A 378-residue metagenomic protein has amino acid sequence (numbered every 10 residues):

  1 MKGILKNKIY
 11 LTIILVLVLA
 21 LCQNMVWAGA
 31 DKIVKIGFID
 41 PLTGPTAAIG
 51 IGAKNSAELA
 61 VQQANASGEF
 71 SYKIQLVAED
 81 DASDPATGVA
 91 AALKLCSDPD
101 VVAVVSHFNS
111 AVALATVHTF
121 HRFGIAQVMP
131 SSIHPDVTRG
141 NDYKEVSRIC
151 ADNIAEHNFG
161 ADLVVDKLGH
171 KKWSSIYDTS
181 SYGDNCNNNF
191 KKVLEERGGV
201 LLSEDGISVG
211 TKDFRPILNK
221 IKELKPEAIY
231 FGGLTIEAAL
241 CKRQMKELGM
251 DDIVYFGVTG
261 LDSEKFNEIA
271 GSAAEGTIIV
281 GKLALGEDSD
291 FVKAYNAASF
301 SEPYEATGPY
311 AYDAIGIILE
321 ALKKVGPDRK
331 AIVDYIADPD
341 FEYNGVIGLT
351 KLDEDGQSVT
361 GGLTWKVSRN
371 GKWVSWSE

Functional and structural regions predicted by a protein language model:
K2-N7, L11-L15, A20-E378: Extracytosolic ligand-binding ectodomains
